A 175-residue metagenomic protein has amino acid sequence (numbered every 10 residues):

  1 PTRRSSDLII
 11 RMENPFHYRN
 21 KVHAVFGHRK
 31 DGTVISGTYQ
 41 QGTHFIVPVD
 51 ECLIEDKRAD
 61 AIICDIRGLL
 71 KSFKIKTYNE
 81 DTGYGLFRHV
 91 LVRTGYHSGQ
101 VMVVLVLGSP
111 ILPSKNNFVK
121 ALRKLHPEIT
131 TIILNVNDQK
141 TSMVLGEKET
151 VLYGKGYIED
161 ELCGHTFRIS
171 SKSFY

Functional and structural regions predicted by a protein language model:
P1-Y175: Accessory RNA-recognition modules of RNA-modification enzymes
